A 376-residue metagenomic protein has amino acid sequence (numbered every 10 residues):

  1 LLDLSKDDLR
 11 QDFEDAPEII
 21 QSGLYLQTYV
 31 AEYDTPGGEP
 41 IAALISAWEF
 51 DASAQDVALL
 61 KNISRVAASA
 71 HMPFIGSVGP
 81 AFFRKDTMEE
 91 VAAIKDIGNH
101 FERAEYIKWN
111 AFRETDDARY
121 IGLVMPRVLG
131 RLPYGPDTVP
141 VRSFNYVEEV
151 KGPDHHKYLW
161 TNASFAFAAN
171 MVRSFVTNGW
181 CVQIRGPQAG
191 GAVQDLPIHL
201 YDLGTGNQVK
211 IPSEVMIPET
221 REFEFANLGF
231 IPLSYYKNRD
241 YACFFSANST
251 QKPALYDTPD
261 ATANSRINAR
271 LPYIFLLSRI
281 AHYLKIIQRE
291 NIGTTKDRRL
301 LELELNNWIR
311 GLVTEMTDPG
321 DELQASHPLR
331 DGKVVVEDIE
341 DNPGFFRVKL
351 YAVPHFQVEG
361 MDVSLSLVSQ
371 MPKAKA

Functional and structural regions predicted by a protein language model:
L4-E18, P36-P212: Extended, regular secondary-structure scaffolds
F13-Y29: Glycine-rich oxoanion-binding loops at beta->alpha junctions
V30-T35: Intrinsically disordered, low-complexity regions enriched in Ser/Thr/Pro/Gly and simple repeats
G37, W48-D51, A70, V78-G79 (+6 more regions): Ordered core of a single globular domain
P73-G76, P80, G293, D297 (+3 more regions): Intrinsically disordered or highly flexible coil/loop and linker segments, enriched in small and charged/polar residues
E148-E304, G360-S366: Long, contiguous, structured domain-core segments that constitute the functional module of a protein
M316-I339: Long, charged, glycine-rich C-terminal linkers/tails
K333-A376: C-terminal edge-of-domain segments
